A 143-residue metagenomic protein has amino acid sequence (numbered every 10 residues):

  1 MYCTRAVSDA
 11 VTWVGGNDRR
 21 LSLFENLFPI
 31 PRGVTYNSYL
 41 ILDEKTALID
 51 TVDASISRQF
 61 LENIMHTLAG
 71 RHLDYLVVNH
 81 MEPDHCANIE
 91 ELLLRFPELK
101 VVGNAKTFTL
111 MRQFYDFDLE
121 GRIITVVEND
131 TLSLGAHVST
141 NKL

Functional and structural regions predicted by a protein language model:
T4-I64: Conserved beta-strand hairpin/beta-sheet module of binuclear metal-dependent hydrolase folds, prominently
R5-D9, G103-L143: Metallo-beta-lactamase
L23-F24, N88-I89, R112-Q113: Short glycine-/acidic-enriched loop or helix-start segments at secondary-structure transitions that form or flank
E44, S55-V102: Active-site metal-binding motif and surrounding structural segment of the metallo-beta-lactamase
